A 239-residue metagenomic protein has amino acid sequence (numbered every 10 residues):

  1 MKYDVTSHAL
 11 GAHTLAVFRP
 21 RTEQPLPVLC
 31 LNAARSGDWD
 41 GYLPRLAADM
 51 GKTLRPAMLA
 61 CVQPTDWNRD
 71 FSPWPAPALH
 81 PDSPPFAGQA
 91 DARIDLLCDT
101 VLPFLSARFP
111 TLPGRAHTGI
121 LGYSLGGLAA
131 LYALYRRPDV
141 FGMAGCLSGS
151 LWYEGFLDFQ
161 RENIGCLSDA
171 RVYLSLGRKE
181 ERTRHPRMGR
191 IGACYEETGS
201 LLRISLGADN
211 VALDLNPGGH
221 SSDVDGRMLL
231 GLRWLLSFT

Functional and structural regions predicted by a protein language model:
M1-T239: Non-catalytic cap/lid and distal C-terminal segments of serine-dependent acyl enzymes
